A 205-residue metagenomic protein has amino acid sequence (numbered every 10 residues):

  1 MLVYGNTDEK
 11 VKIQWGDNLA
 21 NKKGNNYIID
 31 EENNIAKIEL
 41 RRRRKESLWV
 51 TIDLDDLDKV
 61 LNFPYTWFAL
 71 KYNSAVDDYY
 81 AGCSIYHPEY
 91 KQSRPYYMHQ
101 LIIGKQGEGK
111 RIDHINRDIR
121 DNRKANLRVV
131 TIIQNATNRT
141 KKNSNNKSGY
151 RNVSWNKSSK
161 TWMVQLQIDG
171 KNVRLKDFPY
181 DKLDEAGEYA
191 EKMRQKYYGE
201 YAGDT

Functional and structural regions predicted by a protein language model:
M1-G5, K10-K22, P88-D169: Short, cationic Gly/His-enriched loop motifs
L2-S84: Short helix-coil boundary/hinge micro-motifs
E46-W49, K91-P95, N172-R174: Short, mixed charged/polar active-site loops that provide acid/base catalysis or chelate metal/phosphate cofactors
D53, H99, V153, A186-R194: An aromatic-rich alpha-helical recognition segment common to small helix-rich domains
D56-Y65, I103-K110, D181-E191: Short, surface-exposed linear segments at secondary-structure transitions and domain or protein termini
R151, Y180, G203: Polar, enzyme-active/binding microenvironments
K171-L183: A short, exposed loop/beta-hairpin motif centered on an aromatic-Gly-Thr core
K192-T205: Short arginine-rich
